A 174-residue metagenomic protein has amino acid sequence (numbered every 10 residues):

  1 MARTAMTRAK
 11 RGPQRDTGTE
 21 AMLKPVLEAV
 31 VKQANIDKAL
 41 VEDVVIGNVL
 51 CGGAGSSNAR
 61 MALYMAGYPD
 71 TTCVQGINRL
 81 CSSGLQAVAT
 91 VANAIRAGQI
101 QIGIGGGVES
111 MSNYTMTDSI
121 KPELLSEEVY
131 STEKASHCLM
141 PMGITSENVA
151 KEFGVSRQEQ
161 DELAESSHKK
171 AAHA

Functional and structural regions predicted by a protein language model:
M1-T72, V108-A174: Conserved "HGTGT" condensation-loop signature of ketosynthase/thiolase-family condensing enzymes that catalyze
L50-C51, G55-S57, M61-Y64, Y68 (+1 more regions): Claisen-condensing/thiolase-fold acyl-transfer catalytic domains that form or cleave C-C bonds in fatty acid
N78-R79, G106-E109: Short, glycine/charge-rich beta-strand/loop segments that flank catalytic centers and engage negatively charged groups
Q101-G105: Short glycine-aspartate micro-motif
